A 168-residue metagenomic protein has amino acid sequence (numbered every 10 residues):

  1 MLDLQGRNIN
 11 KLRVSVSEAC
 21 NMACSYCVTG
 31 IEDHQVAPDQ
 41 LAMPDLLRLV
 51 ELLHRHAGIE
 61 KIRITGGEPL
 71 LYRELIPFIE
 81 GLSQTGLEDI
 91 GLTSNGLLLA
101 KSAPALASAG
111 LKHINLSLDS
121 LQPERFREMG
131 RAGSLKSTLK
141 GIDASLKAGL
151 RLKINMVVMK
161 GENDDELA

Functional and structural regions predicted by a protein language model:
L2-L4, M159: Outer-membrane beta-barrel proteins
L4-P44, H56-A57: Canonical Radical SAM [4Fe-4S] cluster-binding loop centered on the CxxxCxxC motif and its immediate flanking residues
L47-I64, E68-A168: Radical SAM/AdoMet-radical enzyme domain recognition
